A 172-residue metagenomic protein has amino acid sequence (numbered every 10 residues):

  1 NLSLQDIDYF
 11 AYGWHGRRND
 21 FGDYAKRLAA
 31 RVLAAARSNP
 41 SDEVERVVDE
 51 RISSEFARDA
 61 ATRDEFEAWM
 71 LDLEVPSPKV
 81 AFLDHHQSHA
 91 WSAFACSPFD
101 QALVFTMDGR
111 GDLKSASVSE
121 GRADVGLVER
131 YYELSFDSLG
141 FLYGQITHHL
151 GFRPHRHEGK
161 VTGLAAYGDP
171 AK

Functional and structural regions predicted by a protein language model:
N1-K172: Short acidic/glycine-rich loops and adjacent helix/strand connectors that line catalytic pockets where negatively
